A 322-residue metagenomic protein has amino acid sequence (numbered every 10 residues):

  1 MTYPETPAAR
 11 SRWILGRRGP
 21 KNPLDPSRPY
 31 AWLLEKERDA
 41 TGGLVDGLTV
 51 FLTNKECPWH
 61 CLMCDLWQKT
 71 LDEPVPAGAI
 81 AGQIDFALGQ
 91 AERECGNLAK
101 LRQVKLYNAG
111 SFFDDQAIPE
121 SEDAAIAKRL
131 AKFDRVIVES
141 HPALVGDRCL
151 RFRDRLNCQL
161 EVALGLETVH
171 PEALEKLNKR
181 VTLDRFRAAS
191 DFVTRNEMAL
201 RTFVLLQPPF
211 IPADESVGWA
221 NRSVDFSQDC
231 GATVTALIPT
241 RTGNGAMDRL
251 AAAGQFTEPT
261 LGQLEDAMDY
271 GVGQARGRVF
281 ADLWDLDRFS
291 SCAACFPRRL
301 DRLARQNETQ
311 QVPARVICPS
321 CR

Functional and structural regions predicted by a protein language model:
M1-E35, D39-A40, Q228, V234 (+1 more regions): Auxiliary Fe-S-binding modules of radical SAM enzymes
A40-G82: Canonical Radical SAM [4Fe-4S] cluster-binding loop centered on the CxxxCxxC motif and its immediate flanking residues
W67-I118, R129-V145, Q159-F186, V234-A236: Core AdoMet radical
A91-A99, I126-A131, C149-Q159, D191-E197 (+1 more regions): Acidic (Asp/Glu)-rich catalytic clusters
G110-F112, P142-L144, T168-H170, L206-F210 (+2 more regions): Active-site-proximal loop/turn and secondary-structure-junction residues that shape catalytic pockets, frequently
Q116-A124, G146-R155, A213-D214: Distinct, well-ordered alpha-helical segments
I137, P171-K179, L206-D214, A253-Q255: Surface-exposed cleft-lining segments at the edges of enzyme active sites
D184-A246, L264-L283: Conserved C-terminal portion of the radical SAM core fold that forms the substrate/S-adenosylmethionine-binding
